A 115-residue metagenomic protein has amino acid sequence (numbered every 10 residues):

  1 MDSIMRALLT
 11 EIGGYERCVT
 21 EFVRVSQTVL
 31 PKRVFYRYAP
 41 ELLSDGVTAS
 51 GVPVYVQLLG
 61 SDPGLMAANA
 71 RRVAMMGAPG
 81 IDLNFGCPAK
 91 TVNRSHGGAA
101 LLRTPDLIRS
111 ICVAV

Functional and structural regions predicted by a protein language model:
M1-R72, M76: Glycine-rich, positively charged N-terminal anion/phosphate-binding segment
T20, G80-P88: Non-cysteine beta-strand/loop elements that form the S-adenosyl-L-methionine
Q27, P88-V92: Conserved protein kinase catalytic core
A39-Y55, G98-V115: Alpha-helix-loop-beta-strand connector modules within alpha/beta enzyme cores
D62, P88, A99-A100: Gly/Ser/Thr-rich beta-alpha loop segments that engage phosphate groups in nucleotides
R72-M76, N84, I111-V115: Mid-sequence acidic-hydrophobic segments that form the walls of catalytic/ligand-binding cavities or oligomerization
N93-G97: Short acidic, glycine/proline-rich loop/turn micro-motifs
